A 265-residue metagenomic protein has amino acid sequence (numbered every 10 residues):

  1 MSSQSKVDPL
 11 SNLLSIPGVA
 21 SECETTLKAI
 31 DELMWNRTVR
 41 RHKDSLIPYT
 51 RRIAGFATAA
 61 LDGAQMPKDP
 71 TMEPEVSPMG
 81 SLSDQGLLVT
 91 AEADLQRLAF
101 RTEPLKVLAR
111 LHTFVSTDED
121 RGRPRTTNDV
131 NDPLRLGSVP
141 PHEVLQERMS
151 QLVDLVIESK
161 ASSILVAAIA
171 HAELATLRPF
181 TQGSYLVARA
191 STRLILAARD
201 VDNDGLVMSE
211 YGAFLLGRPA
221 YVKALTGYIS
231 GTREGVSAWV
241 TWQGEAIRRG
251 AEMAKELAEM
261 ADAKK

Functional and structural regions predicted by a protein language model:
M1-K265: FIC/Doc superfamily catalytic core
